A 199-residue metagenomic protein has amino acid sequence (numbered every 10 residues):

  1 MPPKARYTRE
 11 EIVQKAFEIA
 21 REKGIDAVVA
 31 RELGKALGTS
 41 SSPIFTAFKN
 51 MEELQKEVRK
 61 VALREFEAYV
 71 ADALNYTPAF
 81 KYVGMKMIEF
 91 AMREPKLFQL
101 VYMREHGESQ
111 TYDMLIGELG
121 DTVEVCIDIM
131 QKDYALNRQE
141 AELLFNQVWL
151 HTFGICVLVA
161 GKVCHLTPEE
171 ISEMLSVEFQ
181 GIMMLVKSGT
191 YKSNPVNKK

Functional and structural regions predicted by a protein language model:
M1-K23, R31-E32, E53: Basic, helix-initiating cap at the start of DNA-binding domains
E11-E18, E53-D72, A79-Y82, K86-E89 (+5 more regions): Alpha-helical structural segments
E22-I25, G38, F45-Q55: HTH DNA-binding helix-turn interface
V28-K35, I44: Append "Primarily bacterial transcriptional regulators
E57, V70-L97, L136-R138, L144-V148 (+1 more regions): Hydrophobic alpha-helical connector segments
M92-D113, V125-D128, I155-H165: Amphipathic alpha-helical segments used for helix-helix packing
L100, W149-T167, G181-N194: Amphipathic C-terminal alpha-helical segment
E108-A135, E142-Q147, E173-M184: Amphipathic alpha-helical packing segments from all-alpha helical-bundle domains
